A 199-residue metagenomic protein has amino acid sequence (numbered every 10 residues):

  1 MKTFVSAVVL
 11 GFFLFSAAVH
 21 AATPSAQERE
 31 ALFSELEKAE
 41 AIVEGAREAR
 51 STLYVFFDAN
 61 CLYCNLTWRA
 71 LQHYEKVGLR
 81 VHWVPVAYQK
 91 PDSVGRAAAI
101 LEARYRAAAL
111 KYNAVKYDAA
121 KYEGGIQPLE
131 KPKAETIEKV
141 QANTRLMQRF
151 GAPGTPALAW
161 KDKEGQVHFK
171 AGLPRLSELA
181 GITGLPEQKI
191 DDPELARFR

Functional and structural regions predicted by a protein language model:
K2-V5, L10-K90, K131-G154, G172-R199: Extracytoplasmic thiol/disulfide redox context detector
Q89-L179: Thiol/selenol-based redox catalytic cores and closely related redox-interacting motifs
